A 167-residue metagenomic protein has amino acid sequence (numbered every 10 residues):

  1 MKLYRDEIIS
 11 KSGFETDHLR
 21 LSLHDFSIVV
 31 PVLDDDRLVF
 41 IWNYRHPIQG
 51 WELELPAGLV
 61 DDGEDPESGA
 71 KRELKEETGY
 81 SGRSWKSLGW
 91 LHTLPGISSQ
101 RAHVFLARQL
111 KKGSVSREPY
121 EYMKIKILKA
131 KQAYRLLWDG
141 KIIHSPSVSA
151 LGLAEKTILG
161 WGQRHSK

Functional and structural regions predicted by a protein language model:
M1-I28, D34: Acidic, metal-coordinating catalytic segment for phosphate/diphosphate chemistry, firing primarily on the Nudix
K2-Y4, D25-S27, Q49-W51, P56 (+2 more regions): A generic structural signal for short beta-strands and their flanking turns/coil linkers
L3-R5, D17, I41, L55 (+2 more regions): Hydrophobic residues on conserved beta-strands that form the core of alpha/beta folds
Y4-S12, L91-S114, K126: Active-site-adjacent beta-strand/loop module that shapes the phosphate/pyrophosphate-binding cleft
K11-S12, L33-D35, Y44, A107-K112 (+2 more regions): Short loop segments at secondary-structure junctions
F14, W51, D62, S87 (+2 more regions): Nudix hydrolase/Nudix homology domain
S27-R72: Conserved Nudix-box catalytic region and its N-terminal flanking loop in Nudix hydrolases and closely related
L55-S87, F105, R117-Y120, K129: The catalytic Nudix box helix
